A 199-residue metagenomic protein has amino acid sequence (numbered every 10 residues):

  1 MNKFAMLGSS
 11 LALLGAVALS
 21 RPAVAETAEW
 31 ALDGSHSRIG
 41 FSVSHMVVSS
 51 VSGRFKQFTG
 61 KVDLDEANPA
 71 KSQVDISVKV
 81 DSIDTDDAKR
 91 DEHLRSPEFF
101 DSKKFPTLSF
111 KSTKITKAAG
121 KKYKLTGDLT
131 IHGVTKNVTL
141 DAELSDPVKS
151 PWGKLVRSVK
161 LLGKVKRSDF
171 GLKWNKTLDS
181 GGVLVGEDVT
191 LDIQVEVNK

Functional and structural regions predicted by a protein language model:
M1-L11: Bacterial N-terminal signal peptides that target proteins for export
A12-L13, A23: Cleavable N-terminal signal peptides
L14-G15, K199: Hydrophobic alpha-helical membrane context
A16-S20: Hydrophobic membrane-targeting alpha-helices
R21-K199: Low-complexity, acidic/polar, glycine-enriched regions of mature
